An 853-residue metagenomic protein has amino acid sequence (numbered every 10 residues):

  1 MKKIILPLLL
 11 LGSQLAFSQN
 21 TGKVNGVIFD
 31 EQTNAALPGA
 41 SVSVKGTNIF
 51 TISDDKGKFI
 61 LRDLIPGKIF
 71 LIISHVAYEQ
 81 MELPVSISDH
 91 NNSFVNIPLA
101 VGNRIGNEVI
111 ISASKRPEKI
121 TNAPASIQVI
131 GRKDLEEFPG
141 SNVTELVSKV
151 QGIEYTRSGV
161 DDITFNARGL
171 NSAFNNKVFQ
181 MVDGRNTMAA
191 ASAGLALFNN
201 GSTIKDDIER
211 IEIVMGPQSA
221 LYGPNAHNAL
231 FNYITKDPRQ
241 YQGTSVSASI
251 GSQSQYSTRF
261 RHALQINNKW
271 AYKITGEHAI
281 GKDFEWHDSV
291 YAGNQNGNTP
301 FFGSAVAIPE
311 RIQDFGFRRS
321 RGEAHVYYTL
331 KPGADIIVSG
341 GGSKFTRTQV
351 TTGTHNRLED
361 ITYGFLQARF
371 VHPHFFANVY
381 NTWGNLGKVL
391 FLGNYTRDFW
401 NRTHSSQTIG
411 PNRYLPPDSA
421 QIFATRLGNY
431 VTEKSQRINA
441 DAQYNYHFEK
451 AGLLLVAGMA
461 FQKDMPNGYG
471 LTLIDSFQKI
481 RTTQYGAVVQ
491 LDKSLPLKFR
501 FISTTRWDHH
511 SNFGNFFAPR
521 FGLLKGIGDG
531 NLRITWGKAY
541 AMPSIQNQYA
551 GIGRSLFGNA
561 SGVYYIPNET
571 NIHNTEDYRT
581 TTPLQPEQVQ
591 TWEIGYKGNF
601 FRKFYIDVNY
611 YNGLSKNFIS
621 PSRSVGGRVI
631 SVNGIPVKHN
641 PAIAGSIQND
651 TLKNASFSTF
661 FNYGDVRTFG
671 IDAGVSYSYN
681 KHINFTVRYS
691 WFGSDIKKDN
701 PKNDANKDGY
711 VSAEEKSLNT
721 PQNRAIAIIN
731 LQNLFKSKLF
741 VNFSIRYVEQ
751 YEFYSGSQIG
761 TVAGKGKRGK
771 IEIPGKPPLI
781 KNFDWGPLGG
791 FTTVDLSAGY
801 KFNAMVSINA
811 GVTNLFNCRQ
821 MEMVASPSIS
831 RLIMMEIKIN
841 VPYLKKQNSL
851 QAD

Functional and structural regions predicted by a protein language model:
P7, A263, F317, G364-L366 (+4 more regions): Conserved C-terminal beta-signal and adjacent last beta-strands/turns of outer-membrane beta-barrel proteins
V27-T33, A40-K45, S74-Y78, S88-E136: Short, acidic, small-residue-rich periplasmic hinge/interaction motif at the N-terminus of Gram-negative outer-membrane
I60-D63, N186-M215: Short acidic/polar hinge/loop motifs at secondary-structure boundaries that mediate gating or recognition
V95, G201-S245: A beta-strand signature from Gram-negative outer-membrane beta-barrel systems, especially the internal plug domain
I127, T144-N186, E209: Extracytoplasmic beta-strand/coil segments of soluble accessory domains associated with Gram-negative outer-membrane
A220, N232, R239-Q242, S247-S249 (+2 more regions): Periplasmic-side early beta-strands and strand-to-turn transitions of outer-membrane beta-barrels
K388, R533, Y565-S656: Membrane-embedded beta-barrel scaffold of Gram-negative outer-membrane proteins
S494-K498, Y610-L614, V632-G756: Gram-negative outer-membrane beta-barrel transporters
